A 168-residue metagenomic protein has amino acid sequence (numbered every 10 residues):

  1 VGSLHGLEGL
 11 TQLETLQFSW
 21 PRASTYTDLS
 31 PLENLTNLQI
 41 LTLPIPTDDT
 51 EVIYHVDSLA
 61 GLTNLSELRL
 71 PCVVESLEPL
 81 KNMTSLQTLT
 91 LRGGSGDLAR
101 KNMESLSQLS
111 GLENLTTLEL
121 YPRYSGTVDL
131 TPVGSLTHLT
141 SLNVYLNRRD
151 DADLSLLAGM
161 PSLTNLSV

Functional and structural regions predicted by a protein language model:
V1-P31, N37-S58, N64-P79, S85-Q108 (+3 more regions): Concave beta-strand-loop units of leucine-rich repeat
